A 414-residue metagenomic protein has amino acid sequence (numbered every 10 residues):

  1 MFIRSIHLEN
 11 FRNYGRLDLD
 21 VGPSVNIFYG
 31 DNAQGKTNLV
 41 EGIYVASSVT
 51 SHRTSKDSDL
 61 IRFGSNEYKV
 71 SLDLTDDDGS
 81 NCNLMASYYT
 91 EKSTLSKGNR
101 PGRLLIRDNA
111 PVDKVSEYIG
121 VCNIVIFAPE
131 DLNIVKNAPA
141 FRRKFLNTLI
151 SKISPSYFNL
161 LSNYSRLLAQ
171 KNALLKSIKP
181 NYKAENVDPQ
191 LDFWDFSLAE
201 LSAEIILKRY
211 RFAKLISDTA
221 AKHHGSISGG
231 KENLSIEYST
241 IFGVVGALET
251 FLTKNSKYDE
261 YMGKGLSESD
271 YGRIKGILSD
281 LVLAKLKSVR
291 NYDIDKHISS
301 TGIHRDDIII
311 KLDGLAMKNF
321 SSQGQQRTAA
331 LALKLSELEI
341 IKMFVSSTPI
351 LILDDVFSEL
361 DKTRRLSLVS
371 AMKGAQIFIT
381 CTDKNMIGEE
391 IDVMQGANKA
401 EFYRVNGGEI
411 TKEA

Functional and structural regions predicted by a protein language model:
M1-D31, E185-I350, E359-K362, S367-S370 (+4 more regions): Conserved NTPase motor "head" modules and their coupling/switch loops across ABC/AAA+ ATPases, GTPases, and GHKL ATPases
G35-K36: Conserved lysine of the Walker
V45-D57, S336-F344: Post-Walker A helix-loop "phosphate-sensing" segment adjacent to the P-loop in P-loop NTPases
S48-V135, P139-F141, I150-I153, Y157 (+2 more regions): Nucleotide-state sensing region of NTPase/ATPase domains
L72, Q376-D383: Structural recognition of the conserved hydrophobic beta-strand(s) that form the central parallel beta-sheet of P-loop
S116-I124, A128-E200, T240-F242, G408 (+1 more regions): A conserved P-loop NTPase coupling/switch region
D354-V356: Walker B catalytic acidic pair
